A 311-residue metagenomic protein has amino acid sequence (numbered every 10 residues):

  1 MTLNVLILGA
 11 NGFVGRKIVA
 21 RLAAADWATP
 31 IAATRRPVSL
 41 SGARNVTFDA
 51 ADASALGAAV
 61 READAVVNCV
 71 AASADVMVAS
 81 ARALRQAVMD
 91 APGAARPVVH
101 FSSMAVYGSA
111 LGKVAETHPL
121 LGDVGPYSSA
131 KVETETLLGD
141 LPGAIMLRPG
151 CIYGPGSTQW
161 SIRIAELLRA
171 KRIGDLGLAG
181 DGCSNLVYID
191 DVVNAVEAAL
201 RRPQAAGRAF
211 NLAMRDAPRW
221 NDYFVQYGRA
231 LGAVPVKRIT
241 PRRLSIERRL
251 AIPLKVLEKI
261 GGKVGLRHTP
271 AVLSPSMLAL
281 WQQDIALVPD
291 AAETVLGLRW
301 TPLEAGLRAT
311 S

Functional and structural regions predicted by a protein language model:
V5-A25: N-terminal Rossmann NAD(P)H-binding glycine-rich loop of SDR-like oxidoreductase domains
V38-A87, V106-G108: NAD(P)H-binding glycine-rich loop region in Rossmannoid oxidoreductase-like domains and their noncatalytic homologs
A83-P126: Conserved Rossmann-fold NAD(P)-dependent oxidoreductase catalytic core, especially the SDR/UDP-sugar
V124-M146: Active-site Tyr-X1-5-Lys
I145-R163: Flexible, glycine-rich beta-alpha linker
T158-R163, A179-L200, G207-N211: Substrate-positioning beta->alpha
A198-V272, P289, A309: Mid/C-terminal beta-alpha module of Rossmann-like enzyme folds, strongest in SDR-family dehydrogenases/epimerases
V272, Q282-S311: Amphipathic terminal alpha-helices
